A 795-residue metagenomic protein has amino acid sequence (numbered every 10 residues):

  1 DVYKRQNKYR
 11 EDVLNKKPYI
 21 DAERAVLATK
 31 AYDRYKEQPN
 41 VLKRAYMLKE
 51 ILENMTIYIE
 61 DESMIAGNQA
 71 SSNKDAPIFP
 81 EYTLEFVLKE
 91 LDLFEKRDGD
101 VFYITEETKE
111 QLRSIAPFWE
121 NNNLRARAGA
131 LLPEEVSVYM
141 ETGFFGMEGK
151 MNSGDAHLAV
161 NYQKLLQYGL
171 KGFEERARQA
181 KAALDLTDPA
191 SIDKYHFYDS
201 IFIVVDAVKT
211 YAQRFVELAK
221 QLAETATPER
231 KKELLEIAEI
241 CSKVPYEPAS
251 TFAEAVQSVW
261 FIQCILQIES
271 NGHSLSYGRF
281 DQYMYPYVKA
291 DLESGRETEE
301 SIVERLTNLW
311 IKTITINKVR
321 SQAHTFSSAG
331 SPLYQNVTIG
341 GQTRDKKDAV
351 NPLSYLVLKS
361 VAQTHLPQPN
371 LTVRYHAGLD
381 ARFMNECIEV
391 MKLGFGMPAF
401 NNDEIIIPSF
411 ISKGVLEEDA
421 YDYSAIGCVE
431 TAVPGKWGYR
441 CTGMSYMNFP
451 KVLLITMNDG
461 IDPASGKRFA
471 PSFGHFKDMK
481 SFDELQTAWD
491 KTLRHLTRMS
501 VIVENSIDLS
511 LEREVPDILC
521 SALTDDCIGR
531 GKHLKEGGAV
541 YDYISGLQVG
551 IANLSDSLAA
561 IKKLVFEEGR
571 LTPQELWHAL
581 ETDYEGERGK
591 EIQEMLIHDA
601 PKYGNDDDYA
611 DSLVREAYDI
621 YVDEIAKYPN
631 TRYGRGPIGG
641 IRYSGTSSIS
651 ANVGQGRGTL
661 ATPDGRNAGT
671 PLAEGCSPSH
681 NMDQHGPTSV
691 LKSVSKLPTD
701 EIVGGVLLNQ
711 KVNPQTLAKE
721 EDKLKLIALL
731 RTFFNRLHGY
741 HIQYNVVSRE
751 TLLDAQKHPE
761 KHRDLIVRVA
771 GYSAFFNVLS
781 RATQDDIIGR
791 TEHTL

Functional and structural regions predicted by a protein language model:
K4-Y198, E229-E236, V244-L795: Conserved catalytic cores of very large enzyme subunits
K181, K209, V216, K220-A223 (+3 more regions): Heptad-repeat amphipathic alpha-helical coiled-coil interaction surface used for oligomerization/assembly
D199-Y211: Extended non-globular scaffold/tether segments
Q213, E217-K220, A559, E792: Short amphipathic alpha-helical segments enriched in leucine
